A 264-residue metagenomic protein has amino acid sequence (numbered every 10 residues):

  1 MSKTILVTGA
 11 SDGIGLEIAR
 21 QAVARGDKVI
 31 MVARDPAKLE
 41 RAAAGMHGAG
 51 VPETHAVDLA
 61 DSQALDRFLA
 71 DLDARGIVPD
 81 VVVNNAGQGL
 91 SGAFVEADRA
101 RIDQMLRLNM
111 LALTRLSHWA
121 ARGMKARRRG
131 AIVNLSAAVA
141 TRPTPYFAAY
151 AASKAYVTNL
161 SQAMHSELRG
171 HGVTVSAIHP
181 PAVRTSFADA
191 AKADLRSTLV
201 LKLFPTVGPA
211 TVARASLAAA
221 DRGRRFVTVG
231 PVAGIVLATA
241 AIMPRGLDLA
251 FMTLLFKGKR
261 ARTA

Functional and structural regions predicted by a protein language model:
S11-D12: Conserved glycine-rich cofactor-binding loop
R25-A42: Conserved glycine-rich Rossmann-like NAD(P)H-binding loop of the short-chain dehydrogenase/reductase
P36, A56-R67, R99: The beta1-alpha1 cofactor-binding region of Rossmann-like NAD(H)/NADP(H)-dependent oxidoreductases
A93-F94, D98-Q104: Substrate-binding pocket helix/loop in short-chain dehydrogenase/reductase
S117, S153: Active-site helix of classical SDR
A137: Residue(s) in the substrate-gating loop at a strand-loop-helix junction that position the organic substrate next
E167-P231, L249: SDR active-site lid
